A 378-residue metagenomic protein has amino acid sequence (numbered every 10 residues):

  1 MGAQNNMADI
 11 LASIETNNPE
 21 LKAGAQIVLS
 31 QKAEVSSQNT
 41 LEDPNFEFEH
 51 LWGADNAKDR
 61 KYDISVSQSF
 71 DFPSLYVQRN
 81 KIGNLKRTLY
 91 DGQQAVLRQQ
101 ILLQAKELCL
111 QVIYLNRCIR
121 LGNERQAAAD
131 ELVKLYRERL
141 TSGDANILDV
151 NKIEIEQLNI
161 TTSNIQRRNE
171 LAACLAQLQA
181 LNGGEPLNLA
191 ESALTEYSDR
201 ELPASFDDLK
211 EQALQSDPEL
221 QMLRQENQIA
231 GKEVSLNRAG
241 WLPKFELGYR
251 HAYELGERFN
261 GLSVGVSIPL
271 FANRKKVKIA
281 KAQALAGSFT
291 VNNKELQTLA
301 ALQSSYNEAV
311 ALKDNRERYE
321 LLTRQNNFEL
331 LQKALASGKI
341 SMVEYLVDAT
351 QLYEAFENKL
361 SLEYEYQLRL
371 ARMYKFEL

Functional and structural regions predicted by a protein language model:
M1-N45, H50, F70, Q78 (+5 more regions): Bacterial Sec-pathway N-terminal export signals of envelope proteins
A8-L11, N18, F70, V77 (+21 more regions): Heptad-repeat register of long alpha-helical coiled-coils used for dimerization/oligomerization in large scaffolding
A12-K22, L29-D43, S65-K81, G92-Q99 (+7 more regions): A glycine-/polar-enriched beta->alpha junction
A23-V35, L97, I101-E124, E131-V133 (+7 more regions): Amphipathic alpha-helical coiled-coil segments
P44-K81, S192-P203, F245-I279: Small/polar, glycine/serine/threonine/aspartate-rich low-complexity segments that form flexible
A57-K58, Y62, T162-I165, N169 (+4 more regions): Outer-membrane beta-barrel domain signature
Q100-S216, S305, A309-L312: Periplasmic alpha-helical coiled-coil/stalk elements that build and connect Gram-negative outer-membrane
